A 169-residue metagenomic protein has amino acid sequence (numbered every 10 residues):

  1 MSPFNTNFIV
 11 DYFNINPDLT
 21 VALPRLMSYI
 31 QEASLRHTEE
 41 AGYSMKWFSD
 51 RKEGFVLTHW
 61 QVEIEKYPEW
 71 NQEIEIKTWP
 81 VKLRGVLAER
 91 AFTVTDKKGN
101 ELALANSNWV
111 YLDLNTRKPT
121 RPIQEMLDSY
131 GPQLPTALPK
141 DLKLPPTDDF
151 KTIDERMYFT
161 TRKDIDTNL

Functional and structural regions predicted by a protein language model:
M1-L57, L104, D113-L169: Hot-dog-fold acyl-thioester-processing enzymes
Q61-K98: Hydrophobic beta-sheet segments that form the core/acyl-binding groove of ACP/CoA-dependent acyl-chain-processing
V62, S107-W109: GNAT/GCN5-related N-acetyltransferase fold signature
K82, V110-Y111: PAS-family sensory domains and close relatives that share small-molecule sensor folds
A91, N108, F159-T161: A subset of signal/propeptide-processing and intrinsically disordered low-complexity segments in secreted/extracellular
D96, Y111-D113: Residue-level signal for short segments within beta-strands and strand-turn junctions of well-structured beta-sheet
N100-L102: Glycine-rich phosphate/pyrophosphate-binding loop shared by adenosine-nucleotide-utilizing enzymes
